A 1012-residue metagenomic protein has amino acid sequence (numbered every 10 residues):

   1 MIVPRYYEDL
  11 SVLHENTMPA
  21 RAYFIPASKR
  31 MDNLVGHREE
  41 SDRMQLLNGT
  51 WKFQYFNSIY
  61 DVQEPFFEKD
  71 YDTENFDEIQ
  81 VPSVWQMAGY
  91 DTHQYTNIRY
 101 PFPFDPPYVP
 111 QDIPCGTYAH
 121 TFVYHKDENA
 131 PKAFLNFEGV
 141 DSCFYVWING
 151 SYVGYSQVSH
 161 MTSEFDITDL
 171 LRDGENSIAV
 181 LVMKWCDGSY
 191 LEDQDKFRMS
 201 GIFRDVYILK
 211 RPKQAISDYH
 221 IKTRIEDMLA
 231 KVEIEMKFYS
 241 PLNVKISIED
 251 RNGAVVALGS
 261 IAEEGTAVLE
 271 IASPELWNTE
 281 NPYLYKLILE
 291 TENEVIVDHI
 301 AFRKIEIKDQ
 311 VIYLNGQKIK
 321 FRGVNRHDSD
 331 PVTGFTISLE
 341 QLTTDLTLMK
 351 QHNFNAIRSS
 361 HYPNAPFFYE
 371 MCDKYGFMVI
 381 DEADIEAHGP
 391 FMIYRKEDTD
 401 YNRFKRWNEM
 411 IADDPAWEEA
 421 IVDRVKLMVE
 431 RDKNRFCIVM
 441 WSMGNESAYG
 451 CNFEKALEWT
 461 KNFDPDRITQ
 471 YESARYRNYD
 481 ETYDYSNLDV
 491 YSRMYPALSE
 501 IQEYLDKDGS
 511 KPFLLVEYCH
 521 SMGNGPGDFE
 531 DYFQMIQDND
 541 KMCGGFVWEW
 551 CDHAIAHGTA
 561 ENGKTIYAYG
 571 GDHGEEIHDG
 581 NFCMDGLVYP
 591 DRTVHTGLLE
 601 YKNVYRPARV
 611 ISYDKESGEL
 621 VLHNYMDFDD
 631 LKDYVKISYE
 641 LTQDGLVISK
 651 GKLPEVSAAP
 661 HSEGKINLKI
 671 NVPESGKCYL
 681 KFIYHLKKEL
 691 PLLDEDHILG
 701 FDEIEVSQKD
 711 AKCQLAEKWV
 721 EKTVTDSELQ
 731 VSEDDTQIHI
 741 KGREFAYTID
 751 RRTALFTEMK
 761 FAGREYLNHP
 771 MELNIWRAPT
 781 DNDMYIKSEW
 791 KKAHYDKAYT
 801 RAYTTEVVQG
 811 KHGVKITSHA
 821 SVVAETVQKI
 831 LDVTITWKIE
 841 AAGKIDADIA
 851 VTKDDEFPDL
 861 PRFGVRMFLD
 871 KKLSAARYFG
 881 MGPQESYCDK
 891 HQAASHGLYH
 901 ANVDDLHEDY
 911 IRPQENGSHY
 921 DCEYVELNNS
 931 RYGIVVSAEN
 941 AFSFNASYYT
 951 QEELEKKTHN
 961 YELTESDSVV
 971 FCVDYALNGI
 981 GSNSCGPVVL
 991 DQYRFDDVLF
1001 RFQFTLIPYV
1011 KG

Functional and structural regions predicted by a protein language model:
M1-E39, A88, T96, S151 (+4 more regions): Extended substrate-binding grooves/exosites of carbohydrate-active enzymes
I2-M18, H37-R38, K52-F56, V84-T92 (+4 more regions): Accessory beta-strand-rich segments of carbohydrate-active enzymes
I2-P26, M31-R38, V153-G154, S177-K210 (+5 more regions): Glycine/proline-rich low-complexity spacer/linker segments in large multi-domain proteins
V84-M87, T92, R99-Y108, Q157 (+7 more regions): An acidic-aromatic loop/edge-strand motif
M87-G89, K184, N278, K669-G676 (+2 more regions): Beta-strand/loop-rich accessory regions of lumenal/periplasmic or secreted enzymes, predominantly carbohydrate-active
R172-E175, E235-K308, C678-E717: Extended acidic/polar, glycine-enriched regions that form or flank non-catalytic beta-rich accessory modules
K213-S240, H595-V635, E721-D735, I849: Surface beta-strand/loop "capping" patches
S260-A272, G645-S675: Intrinsically disordered, low-complexity Pro/Gly/Ser/Thr-rich segments with frequent PxxP/GP/PP motifs and embedded
